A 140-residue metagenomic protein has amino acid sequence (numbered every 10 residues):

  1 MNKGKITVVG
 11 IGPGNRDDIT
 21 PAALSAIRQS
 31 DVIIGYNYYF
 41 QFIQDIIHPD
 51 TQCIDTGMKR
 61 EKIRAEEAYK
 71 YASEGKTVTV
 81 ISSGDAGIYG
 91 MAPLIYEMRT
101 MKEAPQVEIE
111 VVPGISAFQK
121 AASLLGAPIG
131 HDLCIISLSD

Functional and structural regions predicted by a protein language model:
M1-V112, K120: Class I S-adenosyl-L-methionine
A117-D140: Short, glycine-/small-residue-rich phosphate/pyrophosphate-handling segment
